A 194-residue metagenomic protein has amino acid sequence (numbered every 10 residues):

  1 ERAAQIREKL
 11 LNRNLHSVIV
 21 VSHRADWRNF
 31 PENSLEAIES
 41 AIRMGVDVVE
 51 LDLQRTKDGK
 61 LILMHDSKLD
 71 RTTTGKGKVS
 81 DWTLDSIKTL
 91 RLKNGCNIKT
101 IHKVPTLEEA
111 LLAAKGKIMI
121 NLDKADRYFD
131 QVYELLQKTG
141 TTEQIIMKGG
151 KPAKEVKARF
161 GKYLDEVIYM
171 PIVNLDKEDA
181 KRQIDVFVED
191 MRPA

Functional and structural regions predicted by a protein language model:
E1-A194: Phosphate-group recognition and catalysis centered on beta-loop-alpha active-site segments
